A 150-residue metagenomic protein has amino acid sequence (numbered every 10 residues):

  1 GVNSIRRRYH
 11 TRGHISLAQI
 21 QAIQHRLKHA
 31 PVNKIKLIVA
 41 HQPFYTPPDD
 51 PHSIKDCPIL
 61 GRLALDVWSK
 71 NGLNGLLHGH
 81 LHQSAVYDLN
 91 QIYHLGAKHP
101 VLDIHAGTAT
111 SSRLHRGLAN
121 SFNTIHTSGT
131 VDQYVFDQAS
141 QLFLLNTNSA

Functional and structural regions predicted by a protein language model:
G1-K36, K55-L63: Binuclear metal-dependent hydrolase catalytic cores centered on His/Asp/Glu-rich metal-binding motifs
G1-R8, L37-H41, V101-T108: Active-site-proximal beta-strand elements of phosphoester/diester hydrolases
R6-R8, Q42-P47, H82-S84, T110-S111: Short, catalytically relevant binding-site loops at active-site mouths
T11-R12, P47-P51: Short acidic, glycine/proline-rich loop/turn micro-motifs
Q24-K28, K98, D132-Y134, A150: Defense-system signaling and execution modules centered on TIR/cGAS-STING-like, death/scaffold domains and their
V32-P48: Short acidic, glycine-rich surface-loop motifs adjacent to enzyme active sites
S53-S128: Conserved beta-sheet core of the metallophosphoesterase superfamily
H126-A150: A short C-terminal boundary segment appended to hydrolase-like catalytic domains
